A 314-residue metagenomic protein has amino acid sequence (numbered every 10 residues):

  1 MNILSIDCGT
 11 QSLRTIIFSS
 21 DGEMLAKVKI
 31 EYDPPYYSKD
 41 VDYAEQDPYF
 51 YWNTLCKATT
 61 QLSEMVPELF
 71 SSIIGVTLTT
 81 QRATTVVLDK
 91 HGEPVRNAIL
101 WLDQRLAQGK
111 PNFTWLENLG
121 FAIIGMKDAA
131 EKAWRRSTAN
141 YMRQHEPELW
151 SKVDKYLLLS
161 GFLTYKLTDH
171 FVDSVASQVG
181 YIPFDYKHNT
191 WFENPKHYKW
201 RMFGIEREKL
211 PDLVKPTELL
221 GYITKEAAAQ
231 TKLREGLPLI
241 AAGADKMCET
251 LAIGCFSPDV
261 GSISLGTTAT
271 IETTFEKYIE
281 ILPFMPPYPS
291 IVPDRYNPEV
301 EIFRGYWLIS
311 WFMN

Functional and structural regions predicted by a protein language model:
M1-N97, Q108, K152, A228-A229 (+2 more regions): N-terminal glycine/serine-rich phosphate-binding loop of ATP-dependent small-molecule kinases, especially carbohydrate
I3-S5, T114-A129, S137-F171, Y181-G204 (+1 more regions): Active-site core segments that coordinate phosphate-bearing ligands/cofactors across diverse enzyme families
D21, I30, R82, Q104 (+3 more regions): Short glycine-enriched loops at secondary-structure junctions
I30-E31, W101, Q178, F303: A generic structural motif
W52-C56, T60, R136, Y306 (+1 more regions): Generic alpha-helical structural signal
E64-W101, M126-A133, T164-F184, P211-L220: Short beta-strand-loop/turn "lid" adjacent to the catalytic site in phosphate-handling enzymes
I99, D103-L119: Short alpha-helix plus adjacent loop in nuclease-associated cores
